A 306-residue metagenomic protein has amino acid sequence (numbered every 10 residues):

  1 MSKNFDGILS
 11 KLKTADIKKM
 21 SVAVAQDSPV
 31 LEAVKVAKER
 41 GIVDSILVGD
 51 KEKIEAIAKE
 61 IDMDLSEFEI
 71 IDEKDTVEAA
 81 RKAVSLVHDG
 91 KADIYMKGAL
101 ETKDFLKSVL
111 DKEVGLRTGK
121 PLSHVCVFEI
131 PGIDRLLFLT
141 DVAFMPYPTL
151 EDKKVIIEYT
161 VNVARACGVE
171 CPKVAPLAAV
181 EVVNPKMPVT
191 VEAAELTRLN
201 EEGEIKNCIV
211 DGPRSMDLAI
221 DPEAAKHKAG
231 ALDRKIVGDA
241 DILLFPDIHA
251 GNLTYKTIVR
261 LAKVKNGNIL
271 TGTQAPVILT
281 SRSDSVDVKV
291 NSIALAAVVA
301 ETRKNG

Functional and structural regions predicted by a protein language model:
M1-L47, K51-I236, D241-G306: Anion-binding alpha/beta catalytic cores of soluble intermediary-metabolism enzymes, centered on
